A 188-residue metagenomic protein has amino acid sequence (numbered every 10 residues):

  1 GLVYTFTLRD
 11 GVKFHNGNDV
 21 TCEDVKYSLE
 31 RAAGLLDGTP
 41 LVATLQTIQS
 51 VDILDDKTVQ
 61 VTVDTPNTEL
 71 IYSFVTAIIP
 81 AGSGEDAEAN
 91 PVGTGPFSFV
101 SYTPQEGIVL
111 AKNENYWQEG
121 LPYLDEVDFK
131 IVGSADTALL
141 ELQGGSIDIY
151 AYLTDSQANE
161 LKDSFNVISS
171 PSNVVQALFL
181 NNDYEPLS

Functional and structural regions predicted by a protein language model:
G1-G38, Q60, S188: Aromatic- and charge-enriched surface segment that lines or borders ligand/interaction sites
G1-V3, V20, Q46, L54-D56 (+4 more regions): Extracytoplasmic
T5-T7, L41-S83, S101-T103: Surface-exposed binding/hinge segments that line and control ligand-binding clefts or catalytic entry sites
K13, E30-D37, N115, Q143-I147 (+2 more regions): Sec-exported extracytoplasmic/periplasmic mature domains
N18, E23-R31, Y72, D125 (+3 more regions): Solvent-exposed, polar/charged alpha-helical surfaces in well-ordered, non-transmembrane soluble domains, broadly
T21-S28, T58-T62, G95-P96, L124-E126 (+2 more regions): Alpha-helical secondary-structure segments
S50-V51, V100-V109, D128-P186: Extracellular/periplasmic solute-recognition and catalytic clefts
Y72-D128, D136: Gly/Pro-rich hinge or "lid" segments in bacterial periplasmic/extracellular proteins
